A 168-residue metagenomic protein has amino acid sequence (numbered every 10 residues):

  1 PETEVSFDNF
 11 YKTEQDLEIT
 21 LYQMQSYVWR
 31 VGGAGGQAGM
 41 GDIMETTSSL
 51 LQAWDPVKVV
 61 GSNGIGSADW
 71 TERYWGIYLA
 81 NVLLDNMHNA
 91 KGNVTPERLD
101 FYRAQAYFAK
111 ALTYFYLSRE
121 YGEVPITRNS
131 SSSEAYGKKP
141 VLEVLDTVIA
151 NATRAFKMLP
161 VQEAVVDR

Functional and structural regions predicted by a protein language model:
P1-G41, L142: Acidic, glycine-rich segments characteristic of secretory precursors and extracytoplasmic regions
V5, F10-Y11, W54, I126 (+1 more regions): Short clusters of hydrophobic/aromatic residues that line enzyme substrate/ligand-binding pockets
N9, I43-T46, P56: Short linear motifs in intrinsically disordered/low-complexity regions
E18, S26, L51-Y121, S133-D146 (+1 more regions): Conserved, well-structured interaction surfaces
G32-G39, L117-P125: Proline-centered turn/helix-capping motifs that create local helix->coil transitions or kinks
A34-L50, L159-R168: Short, surface-exposed recognition loops and adjoining beta-strand edges that mediate ligand/DNA contacts, enriched
R128-S131: Outer-membrane beta-barrel translocator domains and adjoining extracellular loop/strand segments of Gram-negative
